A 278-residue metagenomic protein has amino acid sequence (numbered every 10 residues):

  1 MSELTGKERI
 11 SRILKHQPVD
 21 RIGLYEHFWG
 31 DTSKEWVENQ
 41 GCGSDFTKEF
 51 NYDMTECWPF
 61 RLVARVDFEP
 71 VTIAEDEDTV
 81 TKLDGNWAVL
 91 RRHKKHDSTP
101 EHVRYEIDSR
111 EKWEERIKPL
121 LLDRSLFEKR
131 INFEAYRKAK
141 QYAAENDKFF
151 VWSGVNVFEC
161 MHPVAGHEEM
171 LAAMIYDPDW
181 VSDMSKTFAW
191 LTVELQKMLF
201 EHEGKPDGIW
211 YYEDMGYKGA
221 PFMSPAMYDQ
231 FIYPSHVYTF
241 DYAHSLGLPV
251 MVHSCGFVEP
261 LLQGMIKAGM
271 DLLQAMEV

Functional and structural regions predicted by a protein language model:
M1-W29, S33-W36, V80-L83, H93 (+1 more regions): Active-site loop segments of alpha/beta catalytic cores
W29-G30, G41, T99-P100, I107-R110 (+1 more regions): Short, charged/polar low-complexity linear motifs in solvent-exposed/disordered segments
E35-P70: Segments that shape or occlude catalytic/ligand-binding pockets
T55-C57, V63-D67, I73, N156-V157 (+2 more regions): Short secondary-structure boundary micro-motifs
P70-A74, D78, K95, H102: A structural signal for short, hydrophobic beta-strand segments that form beta-sheets in beta-rich/all-beta domains
R92-I117: Short, surface-exposed, low-complexity cationic segments
